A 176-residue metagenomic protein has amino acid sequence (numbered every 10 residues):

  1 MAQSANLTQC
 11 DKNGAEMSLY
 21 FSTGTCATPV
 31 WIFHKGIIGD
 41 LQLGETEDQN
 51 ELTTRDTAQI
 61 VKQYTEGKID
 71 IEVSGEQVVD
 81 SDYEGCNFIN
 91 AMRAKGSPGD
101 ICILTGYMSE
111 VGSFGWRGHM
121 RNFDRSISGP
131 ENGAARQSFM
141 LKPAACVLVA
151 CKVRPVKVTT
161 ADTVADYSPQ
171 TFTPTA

Functional and structural regions predicted by a protein language model:
M1-L19, T23, R154-A176: Short, intrinsically disordered N-terminal pre-domain segments
A2-V79, R121-A135: Solvent-exposed edge beta-strands and adjacent loop segments that serve as assembly or binding interfaces
T23-P29, G85, G96-P98, C146: Intrinsically disordered, low-complexity coil segments
I38, T105-C151: Short beta-strand and beta-hairpin "edge-sheet" elements
V78-D82, C146-L148: Acidic glycine-/aspartate-rich tracts in secreted/extracellular proteins
E84-H119: Short, acidic/charged, Gly/Pro-enriched secondary-structure junctions
C86-F88, V149-V158: Short, charged, solvent-exposed linker or helix-capping segments at domain edges/interfaces that act as flexible hinges
